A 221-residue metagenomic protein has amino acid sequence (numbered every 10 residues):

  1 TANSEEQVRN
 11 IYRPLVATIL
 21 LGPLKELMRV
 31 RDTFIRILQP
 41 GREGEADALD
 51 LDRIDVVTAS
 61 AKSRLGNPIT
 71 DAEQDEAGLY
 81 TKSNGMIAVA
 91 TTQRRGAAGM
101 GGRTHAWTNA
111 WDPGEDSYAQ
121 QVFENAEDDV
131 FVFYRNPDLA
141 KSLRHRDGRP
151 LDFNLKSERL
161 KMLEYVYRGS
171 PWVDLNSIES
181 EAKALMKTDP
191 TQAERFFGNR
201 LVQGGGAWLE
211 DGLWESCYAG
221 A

Functional and structural regions predicted by a protein language model:
T1-S60, A119-Q120, K187-T188: Conserved nucleotide-state-sensing and coupling region of NTP-binding domains
A2-E5, R9, R13, R29 (+7 more regions): Conserved structured core elements
N3-E5, A59-A61, A77, K82 (+2 more regions): An acidic- and aromatic-residue-enriched active-site/binding cleft used to recognize and process polar
V8-R9, R42-D47, A77-Y80, T108 (+2 more regions): N-terminal start-of-chain detector that recognizes signal peptides and the immediate post-cleavage beginning
R9-N10, R64-G66, T81-K82, E115-D116 (+1 more regions): Short helix/loop capping segments that flank catalytic or ligand/cofactor-binding pockets
L24-V30, A61-E73, F131-K141: Short, surface-exposed, charge-dense and proline/glycine-enriched linear segments
R31-G96, A219: Conserved RecA-like ASCE ATPase "motif II neighborhood" in helicase/translocase motors
N84-A221: Non-catalytic, compositionally simple segments
